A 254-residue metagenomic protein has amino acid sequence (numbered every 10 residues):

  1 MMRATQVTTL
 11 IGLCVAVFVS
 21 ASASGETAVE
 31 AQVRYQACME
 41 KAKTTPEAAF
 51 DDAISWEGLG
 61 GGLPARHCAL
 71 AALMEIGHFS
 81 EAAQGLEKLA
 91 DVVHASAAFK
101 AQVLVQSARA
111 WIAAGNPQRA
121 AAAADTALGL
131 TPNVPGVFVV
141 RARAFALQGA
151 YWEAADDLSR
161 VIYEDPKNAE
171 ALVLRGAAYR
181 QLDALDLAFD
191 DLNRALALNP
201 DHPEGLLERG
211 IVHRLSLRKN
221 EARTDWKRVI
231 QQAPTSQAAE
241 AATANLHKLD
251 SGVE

Functional and structural regions predicted by a protein language model:
V19-A71, E75-Q84, E254: N-terminal leader/linker segments that initiate helical-solenoid repeat arrays
A31, L63-P64, A97, A101 (+5 more regions): Helix-start (N-cap) detector for alpha-helical repeat units in TPR-like alpha-solenoids, especially tetratricopeptide
C38-M39, A71, R109, R143 (+3 more regions): Residue-level recognition of tetratricopeptide repeat
K43, E75-I76, R109, A113-A114 (+4 more regions): Register position in tetratricopeptide repeats
A53-W56, K88-V93, T126-A127, R160-V161 (+2 more regions): Canonical positions in the second alpha-helix
G58-L59, V92-S96, L130, E164-D165 (+2 more regions): Structural marker of alpha-solenoid helical repeat scaffolds
C68, Q102, Q106, V140 (+3 more regions): Canonical tetratricopeptide repeat
